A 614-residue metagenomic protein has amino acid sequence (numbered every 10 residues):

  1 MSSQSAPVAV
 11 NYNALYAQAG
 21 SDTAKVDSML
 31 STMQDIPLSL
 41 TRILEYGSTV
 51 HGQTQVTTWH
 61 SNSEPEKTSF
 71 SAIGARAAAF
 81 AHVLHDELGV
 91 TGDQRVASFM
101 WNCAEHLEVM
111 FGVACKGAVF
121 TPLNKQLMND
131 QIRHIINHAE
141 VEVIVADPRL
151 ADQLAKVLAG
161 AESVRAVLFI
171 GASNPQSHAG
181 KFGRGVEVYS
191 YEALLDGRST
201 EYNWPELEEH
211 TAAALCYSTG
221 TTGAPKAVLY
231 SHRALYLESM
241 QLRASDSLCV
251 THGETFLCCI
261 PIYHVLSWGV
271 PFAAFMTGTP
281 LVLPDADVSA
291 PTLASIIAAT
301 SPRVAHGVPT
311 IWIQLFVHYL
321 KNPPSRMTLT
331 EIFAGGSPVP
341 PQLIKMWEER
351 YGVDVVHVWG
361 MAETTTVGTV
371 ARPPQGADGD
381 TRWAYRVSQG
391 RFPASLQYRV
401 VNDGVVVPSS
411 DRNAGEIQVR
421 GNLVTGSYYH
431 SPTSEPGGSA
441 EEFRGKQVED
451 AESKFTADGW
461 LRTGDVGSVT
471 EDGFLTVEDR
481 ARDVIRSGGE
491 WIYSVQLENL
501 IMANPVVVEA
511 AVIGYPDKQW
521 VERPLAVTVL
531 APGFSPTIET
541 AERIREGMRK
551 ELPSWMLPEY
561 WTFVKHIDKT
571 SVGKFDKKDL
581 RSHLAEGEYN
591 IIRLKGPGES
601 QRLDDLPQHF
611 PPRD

Functional and structural regions predicted by a protein language model:
G52-Q55, F182-Y189, L195-Y217, A224 (+1 more regions): Conserved pre-ATP/AMP-binding loop-to-beta segment of ANL
V56-F111, M128-R133, S190-E192: Conserved AMP-binding/adenylate-forming core of the ANL superfamily
E66-S71, A213-M240, D576: Conserved AMP-binding A3 loop
I73-H82, L194-G197, E209, V228-T251 (+3 more regions): Conserved structural elements of the adenylate-forming
L127, I144-A146, A305, G421 (+6 more regions): AMP-binding/adenylate-forming catalytic core of the ANL superfamily
I170, L552-F575, I592-R613: AMP-binding/adenylate-forming catalytic domain of the ANL superfamily
Y189, A193, P302-G307, F316-W383 (+2 more regions): Gly/Ser/Thr-rich phosphate-binding loop
Y236-T255, Y263-R303, H318-Y319: Conserved AMP-binding/adenylation subdomain of ANL enzymes
